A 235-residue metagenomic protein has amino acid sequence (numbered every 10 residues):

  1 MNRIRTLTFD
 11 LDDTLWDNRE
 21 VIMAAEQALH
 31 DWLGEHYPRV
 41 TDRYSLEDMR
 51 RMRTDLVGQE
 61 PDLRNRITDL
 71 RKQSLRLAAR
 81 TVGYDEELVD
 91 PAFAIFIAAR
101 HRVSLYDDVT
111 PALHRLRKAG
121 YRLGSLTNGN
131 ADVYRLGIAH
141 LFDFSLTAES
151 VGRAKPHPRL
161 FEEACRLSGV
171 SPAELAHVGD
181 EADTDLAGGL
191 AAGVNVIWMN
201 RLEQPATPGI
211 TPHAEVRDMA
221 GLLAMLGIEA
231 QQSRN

Functional and structural regions predicted by a protein language model:
M1-L7, R19-E20, Y84-V89, T110 (+2 more regions): Asp-based, Mg2+/Mn2+-dependent phosphohydrolase catalytic module
N2-D107: N-terminal helical cap/lid subdomain that shapes the substrate entry/recognition surface in HAD-like hydrolases
